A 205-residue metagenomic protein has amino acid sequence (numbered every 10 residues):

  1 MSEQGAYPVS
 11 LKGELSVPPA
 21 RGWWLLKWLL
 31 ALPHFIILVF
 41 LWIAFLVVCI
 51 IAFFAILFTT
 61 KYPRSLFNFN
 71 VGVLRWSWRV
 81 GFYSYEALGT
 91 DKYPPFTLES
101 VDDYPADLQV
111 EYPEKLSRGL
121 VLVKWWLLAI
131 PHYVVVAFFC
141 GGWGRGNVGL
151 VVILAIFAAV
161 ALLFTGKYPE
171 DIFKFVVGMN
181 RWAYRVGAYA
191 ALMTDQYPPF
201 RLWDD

Functional and structural regions predicted by a protein language model:
M1-D205: Membrane-proximal intrinsically disordered regions of secretory-pathway and membrane-system proteins
